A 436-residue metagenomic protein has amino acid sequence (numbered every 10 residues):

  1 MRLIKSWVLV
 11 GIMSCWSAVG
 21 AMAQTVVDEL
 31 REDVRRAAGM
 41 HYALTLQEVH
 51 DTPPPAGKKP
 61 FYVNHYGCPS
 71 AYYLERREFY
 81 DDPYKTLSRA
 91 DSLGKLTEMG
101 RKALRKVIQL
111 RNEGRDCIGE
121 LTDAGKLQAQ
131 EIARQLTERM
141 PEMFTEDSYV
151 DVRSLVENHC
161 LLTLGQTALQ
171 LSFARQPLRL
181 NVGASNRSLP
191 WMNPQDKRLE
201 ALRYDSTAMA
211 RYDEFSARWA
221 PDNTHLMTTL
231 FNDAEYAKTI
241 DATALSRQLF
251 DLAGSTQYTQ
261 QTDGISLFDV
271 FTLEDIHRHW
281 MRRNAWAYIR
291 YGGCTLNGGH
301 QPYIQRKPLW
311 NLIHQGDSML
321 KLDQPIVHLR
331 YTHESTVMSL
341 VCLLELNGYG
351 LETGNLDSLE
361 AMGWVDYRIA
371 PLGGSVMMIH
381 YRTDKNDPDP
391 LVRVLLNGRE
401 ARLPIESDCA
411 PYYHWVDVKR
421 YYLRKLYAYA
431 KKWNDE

Functional and structural regions predicted by a protein language model:
M1-T25: Bacterial Sec-dependent N-terminal signal peptides
Q24-Y149, L155-H328, T332-E436: Signature for phosphate-centric chemistry
